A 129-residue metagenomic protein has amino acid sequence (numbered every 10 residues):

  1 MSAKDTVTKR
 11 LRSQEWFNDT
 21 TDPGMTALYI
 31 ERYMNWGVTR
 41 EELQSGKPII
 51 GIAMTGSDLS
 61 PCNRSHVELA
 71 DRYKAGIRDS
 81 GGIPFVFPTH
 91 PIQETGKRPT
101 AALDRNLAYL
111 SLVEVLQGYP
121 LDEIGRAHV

Functional and structural regions predicted by a protein language model:
S2-H128: Metallocofactor- and cofactor-centric catalytic cores in central/energy metabolism, strongly enriched
